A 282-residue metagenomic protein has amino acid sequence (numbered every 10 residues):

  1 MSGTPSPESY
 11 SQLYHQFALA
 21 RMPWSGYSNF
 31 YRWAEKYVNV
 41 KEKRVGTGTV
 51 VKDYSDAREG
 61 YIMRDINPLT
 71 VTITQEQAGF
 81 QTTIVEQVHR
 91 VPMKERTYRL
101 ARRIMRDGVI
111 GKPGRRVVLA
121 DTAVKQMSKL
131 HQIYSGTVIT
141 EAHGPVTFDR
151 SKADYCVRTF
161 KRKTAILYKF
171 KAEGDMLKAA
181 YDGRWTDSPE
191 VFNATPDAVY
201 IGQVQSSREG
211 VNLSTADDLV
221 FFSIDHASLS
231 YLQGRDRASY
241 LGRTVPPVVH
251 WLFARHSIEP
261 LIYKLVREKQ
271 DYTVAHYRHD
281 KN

Functional and structural regions predicted by a protein language model:
M1-E76, R243-P246: Conserved P-loop NTPase motor "coupling/switch" region that bridges the ATPase
T4-E8, V38, R96-T97, A172 (+4 more regions): Conserved nucleotide-binding/hydrolysis micro-motifs of P-loop NTPases
P5-P7, A165, A172, D218 (+4 more regions): A generic "structured core" feature
Q12-H15, V211-I224, V248-W251: A short beta-strand element within the Helicase C-terminal
Q12-Q16, R32, Y61, D65 (+5 more regions): Alpha-helical scaffold elements adjacent to nucleotide-binding pockets in ATP/GTP-utilizing enzyme cores
E35, E190-Y200, S228-R235, L261: Short, charged, surface-exposed secondary-structure boundary motifs
F80-S214, D218, Y277-N282: Conserved Helicase C-terminal RecA-like lobe
H226-N282: A conserved SF2-helicase RecA2
